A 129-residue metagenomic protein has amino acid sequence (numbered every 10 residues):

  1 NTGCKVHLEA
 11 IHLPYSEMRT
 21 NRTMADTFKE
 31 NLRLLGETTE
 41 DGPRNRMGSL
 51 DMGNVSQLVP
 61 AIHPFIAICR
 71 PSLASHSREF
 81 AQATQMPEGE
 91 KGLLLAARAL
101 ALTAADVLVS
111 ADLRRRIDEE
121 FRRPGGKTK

Functional and structural regions predicted by a protein language model:
N1-K129: Metal-dependent amide/peptide-bond hydrolase catalytic core, centered on the "pita-bread" metallohydrolase fold
